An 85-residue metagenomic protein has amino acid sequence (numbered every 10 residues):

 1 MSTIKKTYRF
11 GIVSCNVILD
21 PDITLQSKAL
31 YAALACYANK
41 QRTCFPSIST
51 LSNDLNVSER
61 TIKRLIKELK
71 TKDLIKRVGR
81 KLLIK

Functional and structural regions predicted by a protein language model:
M1-K63, K67, K72: Short recognition helix of helix-turn-helix/winged-helix DNA-binding domains
S47, R80-K85: Short, cationic-aromatic polyanion-contact patches
K70-R80: A short, conserved structural fragment
